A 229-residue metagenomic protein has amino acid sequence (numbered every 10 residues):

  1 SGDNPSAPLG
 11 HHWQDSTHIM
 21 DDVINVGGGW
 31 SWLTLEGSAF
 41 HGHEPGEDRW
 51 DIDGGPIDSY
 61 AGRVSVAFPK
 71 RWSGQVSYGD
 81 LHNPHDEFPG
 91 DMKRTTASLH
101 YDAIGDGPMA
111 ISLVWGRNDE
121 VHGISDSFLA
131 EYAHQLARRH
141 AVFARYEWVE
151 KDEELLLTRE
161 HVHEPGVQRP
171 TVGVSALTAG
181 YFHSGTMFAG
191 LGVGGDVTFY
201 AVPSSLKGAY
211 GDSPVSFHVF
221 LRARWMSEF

Functional and structural regions predicted by a protein language model:
S1-S65: Surface-exposed coil loops of outer-membrane beta-barrel proteins
Q14-H18, W50-I57, E87-K93, E120-D126 (+3 more regions): Replace "Gram-negative outer membrane beta-barrel proteins" with "bacterial and organellar outer membrane beta-barrel
I24, L35, G62, A97-L99 (+3 more regions): Membrane-embedded beta-strands of outer-membrane beta-barrel proteins, especially the hydrophobic/small aromatic
G27-W30, S65-F68, Y101-A103, H134-L136 (+3 more regions): Residue-level signature of outer-membrane beta-barrel architecture
G28, W32-E36, K70-V76, G105-I111 (+3 more regions): Repeated loop/turn-to-beta-strand initiation elements of outer-membrane beta-barrel proteins
A39-H41, V76-D80, I111-R117, A130 (+4 more regions): Transmembrane beta-barrel strands of outer-membrane/channel proteins
F40-D51, I57-S59, R71, G79-E87 (+5 more regions): Sequence/structural signature of outer-membrane beta-barrel proteins
A179, G211-F229: Outer-membrane beta-barrel "beta-signal"
